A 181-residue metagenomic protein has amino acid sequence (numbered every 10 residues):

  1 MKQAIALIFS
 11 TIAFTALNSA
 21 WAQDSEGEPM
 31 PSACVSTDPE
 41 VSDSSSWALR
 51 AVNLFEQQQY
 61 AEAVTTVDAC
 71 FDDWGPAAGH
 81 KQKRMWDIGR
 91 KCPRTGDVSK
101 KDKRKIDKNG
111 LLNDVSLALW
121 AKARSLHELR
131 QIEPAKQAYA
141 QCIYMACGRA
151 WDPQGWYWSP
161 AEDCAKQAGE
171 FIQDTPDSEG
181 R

Functional and structural regions predicted by a protein language model:
S42, D107-D114, G155-P160, C164: Structural signature of alpha-solenoid helical repeat junctions
W47, L112-D114, L119: TPR repeat positional signature
W74-K81, M145-P153: Alpha-helical junction/boundary sensor with strong preference for TPR arrays
A78-G110: Acidic, Ser/Thr- and Gly/Pro-rich intrinsically disordered linkers and low-complexity segments that flank or connect
